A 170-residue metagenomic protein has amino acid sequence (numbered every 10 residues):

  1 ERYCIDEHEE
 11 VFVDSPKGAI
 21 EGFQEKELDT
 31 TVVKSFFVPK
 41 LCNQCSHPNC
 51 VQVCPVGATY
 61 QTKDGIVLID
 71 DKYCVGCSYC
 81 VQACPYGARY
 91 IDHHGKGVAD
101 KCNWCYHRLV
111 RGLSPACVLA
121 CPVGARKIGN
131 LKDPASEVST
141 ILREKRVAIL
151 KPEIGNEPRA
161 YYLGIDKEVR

Functional and structural regions predicted by a protein language model:
E1-R170: Non-ligating segments of multi-cofactor redox enzymes
